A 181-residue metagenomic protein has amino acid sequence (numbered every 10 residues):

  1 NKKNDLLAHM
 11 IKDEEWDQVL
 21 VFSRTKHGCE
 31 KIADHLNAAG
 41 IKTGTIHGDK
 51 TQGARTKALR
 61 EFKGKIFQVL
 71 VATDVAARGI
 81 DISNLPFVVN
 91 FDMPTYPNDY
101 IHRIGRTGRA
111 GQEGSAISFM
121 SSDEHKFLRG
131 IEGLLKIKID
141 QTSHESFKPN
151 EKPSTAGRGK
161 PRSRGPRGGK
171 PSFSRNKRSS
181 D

Functional and structural regions predicted by a protein language model:
N1-E151: Conserved helicase RecA-like core
N150-D181: Intrinsically disordered, Lys/Arg-rich low-complexity segments
